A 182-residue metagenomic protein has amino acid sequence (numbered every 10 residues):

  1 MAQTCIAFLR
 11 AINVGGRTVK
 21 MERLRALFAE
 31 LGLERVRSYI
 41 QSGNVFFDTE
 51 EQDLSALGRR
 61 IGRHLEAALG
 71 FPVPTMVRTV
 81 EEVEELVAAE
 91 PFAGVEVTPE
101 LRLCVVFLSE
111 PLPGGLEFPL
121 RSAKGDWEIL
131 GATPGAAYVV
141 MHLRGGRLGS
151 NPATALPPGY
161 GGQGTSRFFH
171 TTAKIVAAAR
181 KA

Functional and structural regions predicted by a protein language model:
A2-A182: Surface-exposed, charge/polar-rich loops and edge strands
